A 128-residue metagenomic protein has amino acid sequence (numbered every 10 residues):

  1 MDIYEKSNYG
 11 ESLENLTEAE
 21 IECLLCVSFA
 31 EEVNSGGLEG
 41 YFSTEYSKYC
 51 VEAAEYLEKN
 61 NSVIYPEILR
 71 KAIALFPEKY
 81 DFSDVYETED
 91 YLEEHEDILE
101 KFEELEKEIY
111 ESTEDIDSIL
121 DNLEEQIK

Functional and structural regions predicted by a protein language model:
M1-S35, E39-S43, S47-C50, Y56-K128: Extended, alpha-helix-rich binding/interface surfaces that flank or overlap catalytic cores and mediate recognition
